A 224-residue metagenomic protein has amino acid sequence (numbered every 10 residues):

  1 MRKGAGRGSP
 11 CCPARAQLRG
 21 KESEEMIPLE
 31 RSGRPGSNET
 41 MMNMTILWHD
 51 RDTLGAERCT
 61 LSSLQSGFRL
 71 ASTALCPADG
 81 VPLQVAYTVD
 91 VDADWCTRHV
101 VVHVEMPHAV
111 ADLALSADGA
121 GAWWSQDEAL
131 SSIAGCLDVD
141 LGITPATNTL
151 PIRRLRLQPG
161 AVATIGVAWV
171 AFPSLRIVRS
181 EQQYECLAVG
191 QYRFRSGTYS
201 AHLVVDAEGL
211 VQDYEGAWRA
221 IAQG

Functional and structural regions predicted by a protein language model:
C11-C12: Cysteine-centered motifs
G20-E25, R31-M41: Short, Lys/Arg-enriched N-terminal segments with co-localized hydrophobic residues within the first ~10-30 amino acids
M41-R58, S63-L64, V110-V189: Solvent-exposed helix/loop surface patches that form functional interfaces
M44-D92: Short N-terminal edge-element motif at the start of the domain
A78-Q126: Hydrophobic/aromatic-rich structural module bridging two neighboring secondary-structure elements via a short loop
R195-G224: C-terminal structured interaction module
